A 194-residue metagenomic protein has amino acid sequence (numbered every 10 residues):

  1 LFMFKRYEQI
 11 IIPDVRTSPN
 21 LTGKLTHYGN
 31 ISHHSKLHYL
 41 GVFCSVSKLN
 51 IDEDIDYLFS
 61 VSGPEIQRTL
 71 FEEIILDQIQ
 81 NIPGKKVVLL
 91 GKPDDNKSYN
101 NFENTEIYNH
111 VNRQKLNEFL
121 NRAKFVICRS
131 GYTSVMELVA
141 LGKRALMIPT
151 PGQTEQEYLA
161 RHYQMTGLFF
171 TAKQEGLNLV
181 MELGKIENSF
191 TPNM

Functional and structural regions predicted by a protein language model:
L1, E157-L168: Active-site-proximal loop->helix
L1-Y39: Active-site-proximal region of nucleotide-activated glycan assembly enzymes, centered on histidine/acidic-rich loops
V15, S62, G131: Short glycine-/small-residue-rich Rossmann-like dinucleotide-binding loops
K24-L25, D95-S98, S134, T154-A160: Short, glycine/polar-rich helix-capping loops at beta-to-alpha or helix-loop-helix junctions that flank or form
L25-H27, G41-F125: Donor-nucleotide binding loops and adjacent catalytic segments primarily of GT-B fold Leloir glycosyltransferases
H38-G41, E106-H110, F169-G176: Short acidic-hydrophobic, aromatic-tinged amphipathic segments that line or gate anion-handling sites
K115-Y158: A donor-sugar binding/catalytic signature common to diverse glycosyltransferases and related nucleotide-sugar
L168-M194: Leloir-type glycosyltransferase catalytic cores
